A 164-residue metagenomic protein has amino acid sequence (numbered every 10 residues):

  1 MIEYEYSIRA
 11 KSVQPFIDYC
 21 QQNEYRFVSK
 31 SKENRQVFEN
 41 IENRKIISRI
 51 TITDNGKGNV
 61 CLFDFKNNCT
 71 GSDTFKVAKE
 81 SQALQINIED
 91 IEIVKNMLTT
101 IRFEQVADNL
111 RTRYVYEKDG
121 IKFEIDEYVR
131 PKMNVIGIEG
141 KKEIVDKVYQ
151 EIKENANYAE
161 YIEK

Functional and structural regions predicted by a protein language model:
M1-G120, E160-K164: N-terminal strand-loop-strand beta-hairpin
R49-T53, F65-N68, I125-Y128, E139-K141 (+1 more regions): A structural feature that tracks compact, well-ordered secondary-structure segments with a strong bias toward
V106, G137-G140: Acidic and generally charged, gly/proline-rich low-complexity regions
E117, I121-V129: Strongly charged, low-complexity linkers/loops
G140-K164: Mixed-charge, glycine-accented linear interaction segment located at domain edges/termini
